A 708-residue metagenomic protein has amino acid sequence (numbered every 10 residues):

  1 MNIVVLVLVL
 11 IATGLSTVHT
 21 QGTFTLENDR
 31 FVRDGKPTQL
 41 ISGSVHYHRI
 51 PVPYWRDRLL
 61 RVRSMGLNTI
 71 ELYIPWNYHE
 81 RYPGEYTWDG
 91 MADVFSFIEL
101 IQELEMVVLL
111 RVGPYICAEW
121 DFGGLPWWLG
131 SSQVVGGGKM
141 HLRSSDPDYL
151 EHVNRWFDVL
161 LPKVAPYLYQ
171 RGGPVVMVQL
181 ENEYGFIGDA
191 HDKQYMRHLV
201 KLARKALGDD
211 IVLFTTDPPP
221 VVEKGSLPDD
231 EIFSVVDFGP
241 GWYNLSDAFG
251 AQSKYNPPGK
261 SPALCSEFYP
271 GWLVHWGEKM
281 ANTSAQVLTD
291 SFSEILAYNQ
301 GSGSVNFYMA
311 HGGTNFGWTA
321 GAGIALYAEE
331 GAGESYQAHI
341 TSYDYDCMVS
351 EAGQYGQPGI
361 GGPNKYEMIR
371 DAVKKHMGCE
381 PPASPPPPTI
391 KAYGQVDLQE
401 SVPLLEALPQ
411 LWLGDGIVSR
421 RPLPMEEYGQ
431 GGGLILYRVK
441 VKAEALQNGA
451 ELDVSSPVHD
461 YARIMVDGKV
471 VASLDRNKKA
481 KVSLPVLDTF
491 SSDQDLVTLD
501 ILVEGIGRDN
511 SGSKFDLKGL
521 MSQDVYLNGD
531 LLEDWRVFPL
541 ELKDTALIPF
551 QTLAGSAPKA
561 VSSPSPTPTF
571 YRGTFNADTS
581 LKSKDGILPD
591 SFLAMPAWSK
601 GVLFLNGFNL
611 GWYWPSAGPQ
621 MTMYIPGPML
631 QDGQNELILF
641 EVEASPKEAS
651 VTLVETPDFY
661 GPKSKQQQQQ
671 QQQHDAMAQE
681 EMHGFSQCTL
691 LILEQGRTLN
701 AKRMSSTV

Functional and structural regions predicted by a protein language model:
S16-T69, E99, V107: N-terminal carbohydrate-binding accessory modules
L40-V52, P75-A92, V135-R155, Q179-D192 (+4 more regions): The substrate-binding groove and active-site-proximal loops of carbohydrate-active enzymes, especially glycoside
W55-D121, V200-G208: Aromatic-lined substrate-binding rim segments of carbohydrate-active enzymes
G84-A92, E103, G113-R143, G188-D192 (+4 more regions): Aromatic- and acidic-residue-enriched segments that line the glycan-binding/catalytic groove of carbohydrate-active
G90-L110, V134-V175: An active-site-proximal structural segment forming one wall of the substrate-binding cleft that immediately precedes
M106, K205, G241-Q354: Catalytic-core region of carbohydrate-active enzymes that cleave or remodel glycosidic bonds
Y149-D229: Active-site neighborhood of glycoside hydrolase catalytic domains
N448-G468, L499, F575-N606, Y613 (+1 more regions): Aromatic-lined ligand-binding clefts that engage carbohydrates, nucleic acids, or primary amines
